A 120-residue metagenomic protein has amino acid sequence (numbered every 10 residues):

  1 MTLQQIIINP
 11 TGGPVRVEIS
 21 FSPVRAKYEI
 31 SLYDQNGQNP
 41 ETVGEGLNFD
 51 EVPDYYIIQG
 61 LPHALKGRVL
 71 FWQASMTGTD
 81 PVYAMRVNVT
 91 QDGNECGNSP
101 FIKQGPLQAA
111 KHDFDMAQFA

Functional and structural regions predicted by a protein language model:
M1-N39, E51-H63, F71-A120: Beta-strand-rich recognition domains
G44-E51: Short beta-strand segments within Ig-like beta-sandwich modules, predominantly Fibronectin type-III
